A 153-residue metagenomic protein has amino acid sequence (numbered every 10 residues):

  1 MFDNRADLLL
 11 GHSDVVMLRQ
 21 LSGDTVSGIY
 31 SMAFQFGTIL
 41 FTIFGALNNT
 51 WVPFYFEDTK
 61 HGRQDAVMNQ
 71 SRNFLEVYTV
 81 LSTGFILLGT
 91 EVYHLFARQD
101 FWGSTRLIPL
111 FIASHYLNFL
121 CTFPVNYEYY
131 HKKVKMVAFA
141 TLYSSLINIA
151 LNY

Functional and structural regions predicted by a protein language model:
M1-G11, V16, T50-D65: Interhelical loop/hinge segments that connect adjacent transmembrane helices in multipass membrane
L8, Q35-T38, E91, H115 (+1 more regions): Residue-level recognition of pore/gate-forming positions within transmembrane alpha-helices of multi-pass
L9-H12, L21-D24, Y130-H131: Helix-loop interface residues and adjacent transmembrane-helix termini in multi-pass membrane transporters, primarily
V16-T38, W102-R106: Interfacial/gating helices of multi-pass transporter permease domains
A33, G37-G62, M68-L75, V125-Y130: Helix-loop junctions and terminal segments of transmembrane helices in multi-pass membrane transport/translocation
F44, M68-F119, I149-Y153: Alpha-helical transmembrane segments of multi-pass membrane transport and lipid-handling proteins
I112-L146, Y153: Membrane-interface junctions at transmembrane-helix termini in multi-pass inner-membrane proteins
